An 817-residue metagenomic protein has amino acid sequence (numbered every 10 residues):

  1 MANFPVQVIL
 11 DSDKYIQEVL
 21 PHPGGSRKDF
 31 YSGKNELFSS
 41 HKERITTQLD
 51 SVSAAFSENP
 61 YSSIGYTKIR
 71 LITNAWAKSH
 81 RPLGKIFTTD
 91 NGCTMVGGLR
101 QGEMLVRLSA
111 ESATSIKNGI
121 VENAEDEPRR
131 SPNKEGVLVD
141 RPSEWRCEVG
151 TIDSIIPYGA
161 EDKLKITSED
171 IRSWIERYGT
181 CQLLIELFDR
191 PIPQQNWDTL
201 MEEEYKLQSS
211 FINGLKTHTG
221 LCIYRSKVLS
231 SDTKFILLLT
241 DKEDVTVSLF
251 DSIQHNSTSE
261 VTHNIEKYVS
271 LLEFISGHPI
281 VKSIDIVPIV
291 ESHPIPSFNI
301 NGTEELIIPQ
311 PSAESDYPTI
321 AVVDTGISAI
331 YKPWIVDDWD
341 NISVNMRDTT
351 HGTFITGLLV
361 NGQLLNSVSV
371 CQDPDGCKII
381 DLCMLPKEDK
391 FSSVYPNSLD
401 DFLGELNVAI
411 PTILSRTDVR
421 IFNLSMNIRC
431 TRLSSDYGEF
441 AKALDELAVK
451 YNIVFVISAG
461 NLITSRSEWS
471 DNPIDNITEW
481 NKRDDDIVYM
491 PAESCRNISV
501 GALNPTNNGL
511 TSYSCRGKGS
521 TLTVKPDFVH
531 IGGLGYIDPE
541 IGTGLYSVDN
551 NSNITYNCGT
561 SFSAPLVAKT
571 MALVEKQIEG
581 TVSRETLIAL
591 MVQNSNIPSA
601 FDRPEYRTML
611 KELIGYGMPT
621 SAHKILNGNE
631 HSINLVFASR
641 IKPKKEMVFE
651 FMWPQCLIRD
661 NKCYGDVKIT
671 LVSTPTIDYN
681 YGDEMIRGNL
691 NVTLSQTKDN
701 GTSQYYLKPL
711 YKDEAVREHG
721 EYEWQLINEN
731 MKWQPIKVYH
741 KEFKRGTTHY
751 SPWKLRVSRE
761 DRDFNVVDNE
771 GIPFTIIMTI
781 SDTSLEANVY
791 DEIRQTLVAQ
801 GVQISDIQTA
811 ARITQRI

Functional and structural regions predicted by a protein language model:
M1-Q194, V802-R816: Long, charged/polar, low-complexity intrinsically disordered N-terminal extensions that precede catalytic
K28-L37, E43, D50, N59 (+6 more regions): Subtilisin-like peptidase catalytic core
C147-I156, L229-P318: Protease zymogen maturation seam
T233, E388-M490, T555-C558, F562: Substrate-binding/access-modulating region of protease and related hydrolase catalytic domains
I308-D401, N452, S494-R496, S520-V524 (+1 more regions): Subtilisin-like serine protease catalytic core
T319-I335, W339, L503-A564, T581: Catalytic-core environment of secreted peptidases
M609-Q696: Secreted peptidase-domain scaffold signal
M685-D699, F743-I817: C-terminal edge strands of extracellular/lumenal beta-sandwich accessory domains
